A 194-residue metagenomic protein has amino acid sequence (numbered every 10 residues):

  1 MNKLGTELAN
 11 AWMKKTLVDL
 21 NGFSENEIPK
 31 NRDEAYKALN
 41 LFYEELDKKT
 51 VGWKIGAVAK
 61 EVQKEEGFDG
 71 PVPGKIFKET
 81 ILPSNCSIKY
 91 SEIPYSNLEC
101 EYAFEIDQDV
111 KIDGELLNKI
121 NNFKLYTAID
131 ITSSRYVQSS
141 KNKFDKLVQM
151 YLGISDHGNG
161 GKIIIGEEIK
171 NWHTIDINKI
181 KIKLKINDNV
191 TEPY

Functional and structural regions predicted by a protein language model:
N2-Y194: Catalytic-core "active-site belt" of small-molecule-metabolizing enzymes, emphasizing His/Asp/Glu-rich regions
